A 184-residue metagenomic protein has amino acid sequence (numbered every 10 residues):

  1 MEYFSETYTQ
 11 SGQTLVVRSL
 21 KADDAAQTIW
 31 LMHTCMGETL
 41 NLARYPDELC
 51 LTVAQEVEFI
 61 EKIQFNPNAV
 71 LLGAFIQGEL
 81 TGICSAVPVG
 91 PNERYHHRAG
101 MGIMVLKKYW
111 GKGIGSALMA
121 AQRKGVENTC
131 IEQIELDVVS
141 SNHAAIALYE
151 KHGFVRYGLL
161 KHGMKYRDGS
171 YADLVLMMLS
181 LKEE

Functional and structural regions predicted by a protein language model:
M1-C50, E184: A short, well-structured alpha-helix characteristic of acyl/acetyltransferase catalytic modules
M1-S11, L160, D168-E184: Terminal substrate-recognition subdomain of acyl/acetyltransferases
Q13-L15, Q77-I83, A172: Glycine-rich phosphate/pyrophosphate-binding loop shared by adenosine-nucleotide-utilizing enzymes
L20, I103-V105, V138: Hydrophobic adenine-recognition pocket in adenosine-nucleotide-binding enzymes
L49-H97, G102-K108, S180-E183: Acetyl-CoA-dependent GNAT
Y109, G113-A121: Conserved acetyl-CoA pyrophosphate-binding loop and the N-cap/start of the following alpha-helix in GNAT-like
M119, V126-D137: Conserved GNAT acetyl-CoA-binding A-motif
E135-V138, E150, V155-S170: Conserved catalytic-core motifs of GNAT/GCN5-like acyltransferases
